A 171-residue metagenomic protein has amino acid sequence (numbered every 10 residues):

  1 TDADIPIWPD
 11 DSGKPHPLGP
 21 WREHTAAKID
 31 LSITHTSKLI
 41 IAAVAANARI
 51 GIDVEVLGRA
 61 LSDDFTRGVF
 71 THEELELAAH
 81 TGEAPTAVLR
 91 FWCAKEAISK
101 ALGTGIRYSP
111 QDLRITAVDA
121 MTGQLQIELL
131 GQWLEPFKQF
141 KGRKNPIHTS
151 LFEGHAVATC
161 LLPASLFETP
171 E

Functional and structural regions predicted by a protein language model:
T1-E171: Core catalytic alpha/beta fold that binds nucleotide/phospho-ligands
